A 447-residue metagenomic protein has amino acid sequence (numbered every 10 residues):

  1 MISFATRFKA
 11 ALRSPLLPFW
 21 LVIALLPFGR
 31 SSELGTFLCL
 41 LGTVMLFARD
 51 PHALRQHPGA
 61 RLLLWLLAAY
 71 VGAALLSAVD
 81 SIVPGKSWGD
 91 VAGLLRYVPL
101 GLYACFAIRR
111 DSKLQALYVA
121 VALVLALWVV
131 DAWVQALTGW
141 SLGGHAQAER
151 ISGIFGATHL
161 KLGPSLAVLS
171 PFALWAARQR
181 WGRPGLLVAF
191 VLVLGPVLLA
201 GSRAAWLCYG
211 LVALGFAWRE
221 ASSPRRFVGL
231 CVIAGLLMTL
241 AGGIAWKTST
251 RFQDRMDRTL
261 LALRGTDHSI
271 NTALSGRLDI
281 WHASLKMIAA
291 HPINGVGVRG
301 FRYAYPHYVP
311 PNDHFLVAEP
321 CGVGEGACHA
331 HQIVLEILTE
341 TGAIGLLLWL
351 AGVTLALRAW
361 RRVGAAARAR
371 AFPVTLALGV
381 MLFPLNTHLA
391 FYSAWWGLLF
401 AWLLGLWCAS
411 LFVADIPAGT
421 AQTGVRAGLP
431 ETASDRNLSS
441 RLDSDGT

Functional and structural regions predicted by a protein language model:
M1-G89, I108-V119, L123, R180-P184 (+2 more regions): Transmembrane signal-anchor hairpin modules in multi-pass inner-membrane enzymes, especially those that act on
W20, P99, K113-Q147, F155-S223 (+6 more regions): Alpha-helical transmembrane segments of multi-pass inner-membrane proteins
I23-R30, E336-T341, F372-A409: Membrane helix-loop boundary segments at the extracytoplasmic
S31-D50, V91-L102, K161-S170, L207-L214 (+2 more regions): Membrane-embedded alpha-helical segments of multi-pass membrane proteins, especially the transmembrane helices
V44-L54, L100, Y209-I233, W360-V363: Perimembrane helix-loop-helix junctions
L199, E220-T272, H282-A290, V298: A membrane-periplasm/extracellular boundary helix in multi-pass inner-membrane enzymes that assemble envelope glycans
R258-S275, R299-T339: Interfacial juxtamembrane loops and adjacent helix segments that form the catalytic/substrate-binding surfaces
E340-G379: Hydrophobic transmembrane alpha-helices and their immediate junctions
